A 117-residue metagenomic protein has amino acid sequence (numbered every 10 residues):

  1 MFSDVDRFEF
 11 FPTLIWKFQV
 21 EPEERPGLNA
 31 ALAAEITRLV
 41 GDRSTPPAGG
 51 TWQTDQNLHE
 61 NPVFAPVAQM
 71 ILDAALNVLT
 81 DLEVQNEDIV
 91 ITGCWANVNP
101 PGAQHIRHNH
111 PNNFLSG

Functional and structural regions predicted by a protein language model:
F2-E87: Non-heme Fe(II)/2-oxoglutarate
G93-G117: Catalytic core of non-heme Fe(II) oxygenases with the double-stranded beta-helix
